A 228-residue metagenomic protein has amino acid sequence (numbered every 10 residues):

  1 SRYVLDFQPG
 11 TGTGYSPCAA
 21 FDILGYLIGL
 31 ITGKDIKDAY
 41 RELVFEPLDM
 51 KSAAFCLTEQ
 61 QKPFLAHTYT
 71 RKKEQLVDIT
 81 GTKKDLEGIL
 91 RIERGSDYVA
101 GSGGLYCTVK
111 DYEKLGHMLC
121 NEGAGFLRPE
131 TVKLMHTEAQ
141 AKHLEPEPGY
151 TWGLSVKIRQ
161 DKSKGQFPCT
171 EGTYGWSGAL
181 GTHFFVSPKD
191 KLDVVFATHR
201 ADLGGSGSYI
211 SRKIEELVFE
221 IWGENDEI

Functional and structural regions predicted by a protein language model:
S1-E171: Short, surface-exposed loop or secondary-structure junction motifs that flank catalytic or metal-binding residues
F21, R200-D202: Solvent-exposed loop/turn segments at secondary-structure junctions within structured extracellular/periplasmic domains
L27, F185-V186: Hydrophobic beta-strand positions
N121, T131, H136-K142, D161 (+1 more regions): Short, gly/Ser/Thr-rich active-site loops of penicillin-recognizing serine hydrolases
L154, T182-F184: Residue-level detector of beta-strand structural context in well-folded domains
G175: Short, structured beta-strand/loop micro-motifs enriched in basic residues and often containing a Trp
G178-L180: Short, small/polar residue-rich loop motifs at catalytic or cofactor-binding pockets
F184-F185, K191-R200: Short, well-ordered beta-strand elements
